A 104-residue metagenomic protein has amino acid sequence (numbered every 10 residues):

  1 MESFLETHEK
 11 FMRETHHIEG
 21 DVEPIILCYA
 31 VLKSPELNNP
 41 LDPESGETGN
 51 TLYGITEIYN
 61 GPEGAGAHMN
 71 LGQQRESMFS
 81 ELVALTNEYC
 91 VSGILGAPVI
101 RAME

Functional and structural regions predicted by a protein language model:
M1-V31, G64-F79: Short amphipathic alpha-helical segments
H8, E44, L85-E88: Low-complexity, intrinsically disordered/propeptide-like segments
M12-G54, S92-L95: Short, glycine- and small/hydrophobic-rich beta-strand elements in well-ordered beta-sheets
N39-L41, A67, R101: Short acidic, gly/pro-rich beta-turn/loop elements at beta-sheet edges and active-site/ligand-binding grooves
P43-G46, G72, L82: General N-terminal targeting signals
I58-G64: Helix N-cap motif at beta-to-alpha junctions
M78-V91: Conserved short beta-strand edge segments in small beta-sheet-based binding/regulatory domains
C90-E104: Alpha-helical transmembrane segments and their immediate juxtamembrane flanks in integral membrane proteins
